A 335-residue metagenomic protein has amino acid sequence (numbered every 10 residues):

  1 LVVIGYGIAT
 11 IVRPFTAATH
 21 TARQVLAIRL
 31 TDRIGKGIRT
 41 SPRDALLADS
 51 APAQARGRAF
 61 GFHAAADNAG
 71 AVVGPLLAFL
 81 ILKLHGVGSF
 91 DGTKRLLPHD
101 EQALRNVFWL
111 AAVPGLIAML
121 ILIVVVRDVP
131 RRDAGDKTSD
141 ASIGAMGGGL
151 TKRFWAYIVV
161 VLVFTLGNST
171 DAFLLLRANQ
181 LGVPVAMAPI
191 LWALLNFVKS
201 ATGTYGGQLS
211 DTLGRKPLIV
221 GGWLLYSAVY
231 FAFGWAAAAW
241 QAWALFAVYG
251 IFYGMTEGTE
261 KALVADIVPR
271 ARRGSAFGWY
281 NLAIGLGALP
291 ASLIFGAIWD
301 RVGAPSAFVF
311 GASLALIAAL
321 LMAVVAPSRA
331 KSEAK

Functional and structural regions predicted by a protein language model:
L1-P14, P217-A232, V309-A312: Structural signature of the two symmetry-related core transmembrane helices
F15-R29, G234-L245: Helix-loop junctions at membrane interfaces in 12-TM secondary transporters
I28-A69, L263: Cytoplasmic helix-loop-helix junction between adjacent transmembrane helices in 12-TM secondary transporters
G61-L82, N281-A291: Glycine-rich segments within core transmembrane alpha-helices of 12-TM secondary carriers
V73-Q102, P290-S306: Transmembrane alpha-helix termini and helix-breaking/packing motifs in multi-pass membrane transporters
L82, T202-G214, W299-D300: Helix-to-loop junctions at the C-terminal end of transmembrane segments in multipass secondary transporters
G86, A112-G135, A318-A326: C-terminal membrane-cytosol helix-exit motif in multi-pass small-molecule transporters
R127-V160: Juxtamembrane intracellular "pre-TM" segments in multi-pass secondary transporters
